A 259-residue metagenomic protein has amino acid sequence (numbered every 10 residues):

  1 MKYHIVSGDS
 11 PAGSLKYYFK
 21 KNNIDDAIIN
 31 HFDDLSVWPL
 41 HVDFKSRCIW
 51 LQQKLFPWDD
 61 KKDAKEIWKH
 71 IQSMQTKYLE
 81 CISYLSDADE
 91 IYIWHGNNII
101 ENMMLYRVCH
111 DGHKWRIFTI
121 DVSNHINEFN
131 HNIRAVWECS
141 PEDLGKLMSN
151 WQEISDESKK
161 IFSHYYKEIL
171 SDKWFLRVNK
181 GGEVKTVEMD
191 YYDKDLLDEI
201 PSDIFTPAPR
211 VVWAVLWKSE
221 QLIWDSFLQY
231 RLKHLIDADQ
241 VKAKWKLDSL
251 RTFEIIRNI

Functional and structural regions predicted by a protein language model:
M1-I67: A structured, charge-rich N-terminal accessory region that forms the first stable segment of a protein and links
K61-L105: Long, hydrophobic/aromatic-enriched structural stretches that serve as scaffold segments
S86-L147: Internal, hydrophobic cores of structured domains that mediate oligomerization or house catalytic pockets within large
N132-T206, R210: A conserved mid-domain beta-alpha-beta active-site/ligand-binding segment of alpha/beta enzyme cores
V212-D225: Short helix-coil junctions and helix-kink-helix linkers
Q229-K233: Short, hydrophobic-biased segments on the C-terminal half of alpha helices that form "recognition helices"
I236-L247: A short, conserved structural fragment
W245-I259: Short, cationic-aromatic polyanion-contact patches
